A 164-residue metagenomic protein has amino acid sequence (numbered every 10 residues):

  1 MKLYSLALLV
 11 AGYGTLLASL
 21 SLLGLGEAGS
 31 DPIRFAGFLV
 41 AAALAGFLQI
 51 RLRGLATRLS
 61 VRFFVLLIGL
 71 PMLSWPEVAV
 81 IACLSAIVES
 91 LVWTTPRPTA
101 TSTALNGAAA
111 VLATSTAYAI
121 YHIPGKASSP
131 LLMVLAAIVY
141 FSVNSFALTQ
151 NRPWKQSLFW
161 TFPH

Functional and structural regions predicted by a protein language model:
M1-R58, F64-H164: Short helix-perturbing small/polar motifs within transmembrane alpha-helices
